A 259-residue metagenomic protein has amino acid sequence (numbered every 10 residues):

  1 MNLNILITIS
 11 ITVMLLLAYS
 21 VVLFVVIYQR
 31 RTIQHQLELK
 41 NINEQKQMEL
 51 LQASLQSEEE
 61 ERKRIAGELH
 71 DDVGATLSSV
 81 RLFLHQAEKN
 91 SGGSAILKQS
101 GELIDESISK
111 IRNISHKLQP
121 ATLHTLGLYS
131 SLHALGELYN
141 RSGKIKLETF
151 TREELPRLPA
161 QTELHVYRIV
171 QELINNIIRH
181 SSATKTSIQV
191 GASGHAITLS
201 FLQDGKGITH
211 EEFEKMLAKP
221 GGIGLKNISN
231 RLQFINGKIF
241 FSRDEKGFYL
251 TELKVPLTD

Functional and structural regions predicted by a protein language model:
V21-R62: Conserved signal-transmission helix
E49-A66, L147-Q171: Conserved short strand/loop->alpha-helix "switch" segment adjacent to the catalytic nucleotide/phosphoryl-transfer site
Q56-E60, R64-I96, I177-A192: Short alpha-helical "switch" segments that flank and position catalytic residues in signal-transduction proteins
L97-A121, L126, L132: Conserved DHp (HisKA) dimerization/phosphotransfer helix of two-component histidine kinases, i.e., the long coiled-coil
A121, L126-T162, L232-F234: Helix-loop-beta hinge of the Bergerat
A196, G207, E245-E252: Glycine-rich nucleotide-binding loop
Q203: Acidic ATP/Mg2+-coordinating residue in the GHKL
E214-E245: ATP phosphate-binding glycine-rich loop and adjacent ATP-lid/helix-beta elements within ATP-binding kinase/ATPase
